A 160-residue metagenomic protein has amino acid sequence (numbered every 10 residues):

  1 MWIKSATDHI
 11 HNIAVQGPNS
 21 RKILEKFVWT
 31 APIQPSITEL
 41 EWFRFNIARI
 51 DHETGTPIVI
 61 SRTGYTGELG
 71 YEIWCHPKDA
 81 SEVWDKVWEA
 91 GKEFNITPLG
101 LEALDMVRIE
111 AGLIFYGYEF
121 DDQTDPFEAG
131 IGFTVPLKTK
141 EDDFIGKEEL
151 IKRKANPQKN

Functional and structural regions predicted by a protein language model:
M1-N160: Conserved, structured C-terminal
